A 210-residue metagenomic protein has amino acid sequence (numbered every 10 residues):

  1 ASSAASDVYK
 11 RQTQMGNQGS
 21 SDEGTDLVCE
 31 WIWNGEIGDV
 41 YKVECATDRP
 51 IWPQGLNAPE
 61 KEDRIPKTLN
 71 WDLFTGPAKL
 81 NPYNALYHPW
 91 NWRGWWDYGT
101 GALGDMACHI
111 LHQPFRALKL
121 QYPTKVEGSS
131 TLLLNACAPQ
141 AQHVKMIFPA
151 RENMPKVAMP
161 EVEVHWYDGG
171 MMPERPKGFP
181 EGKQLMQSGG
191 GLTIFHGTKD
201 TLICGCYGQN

Functional and structural regions predicted by a protein language model:
A1-A5, Y9: Single conserved hydrophobic/aromatic residue that forms the stacking wall/gate of nucleotide- or nucleobase-binding
D7, T25, D48, H88-N91 (+1 more regions): Active-site-proximal cap/loop segments of hydrolase catalytic domains
R11-T13, G55-A58, W90-T100, S129: Flexible glycine/proline-enriched surface loops and loop-helix/loop-strand junctions
G16-Q18, C45-A46, W95, G169: Active-site-proximal beta-strand/loop segments in catalytic clefts of secreted hydrolases
N17-G24, A46-R49, L132, Y207-Q209: Short, solvent-exposed turn/loop segments enriched in Gly/Ser/Thr/Pro and often Arg
D22-C45, N57-E60, T75, G104-T131 (+1 more regions): Oxidoreductase and adenylate-handling cofactor-binding alpha/beta cores
E44-Y87: Core domains of carbohydrate- and sulfate-ester-processing enzymes
M106, L111, L118, Y122-N210: Glycine-enriched catalytic-core subsegment of oxygenase/oxidase enzymes
